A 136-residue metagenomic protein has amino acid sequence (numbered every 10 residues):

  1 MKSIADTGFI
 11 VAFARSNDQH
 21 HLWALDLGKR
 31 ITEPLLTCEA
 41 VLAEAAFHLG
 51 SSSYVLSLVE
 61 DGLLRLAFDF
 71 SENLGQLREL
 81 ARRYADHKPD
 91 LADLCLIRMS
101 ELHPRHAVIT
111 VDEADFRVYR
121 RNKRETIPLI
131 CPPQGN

Functional and structural regions predicted by a protein language model:
M1-D18: Metal-dependent nucleic-acid phosphoesterase active-site entry motif
K2-D6, L36-C38, P89-D90, T126-N136: Histidine- and aromatic-rich ligand-binding microenvironments
I4-A5, W23-S51, G62-D69: PIN/NYN-family metal-dependent endoribonuclease catalytic core
G8-F9, A40, A114: Alpha-helix/helix-capping structural signal
A12-A14, S57-L58, Y119: Residues that scaffold the ATP/ADP-binding catalytic core of kinase and kinase-like folds
A14-H20, S51-V55, E101-I109: Short helix-capping/linker segments at secondary-structure and domain boundaries
A67-E113: Active-site neighborhoods of divalent-metal-dependent phosphate/nucleic-acid chemistry enzymes
P104-N136: Acidic, PIN/NYN-like endoribonuclease modules and their adjacent C-terminal/linker elements
